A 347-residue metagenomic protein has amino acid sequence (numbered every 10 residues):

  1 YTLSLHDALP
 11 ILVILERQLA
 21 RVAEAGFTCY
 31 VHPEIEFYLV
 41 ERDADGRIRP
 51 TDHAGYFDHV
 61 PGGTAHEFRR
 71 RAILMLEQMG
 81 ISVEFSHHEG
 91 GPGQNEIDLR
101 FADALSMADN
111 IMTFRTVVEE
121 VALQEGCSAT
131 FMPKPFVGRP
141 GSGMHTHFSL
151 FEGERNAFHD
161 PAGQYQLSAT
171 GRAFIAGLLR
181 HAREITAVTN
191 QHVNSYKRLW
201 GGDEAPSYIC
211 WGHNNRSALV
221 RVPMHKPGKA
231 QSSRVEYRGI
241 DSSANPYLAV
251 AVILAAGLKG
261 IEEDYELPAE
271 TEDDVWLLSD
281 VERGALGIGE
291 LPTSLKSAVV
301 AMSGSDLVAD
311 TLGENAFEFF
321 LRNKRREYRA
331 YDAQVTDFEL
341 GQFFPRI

Functional and structural regions predicted by a protein language model:
L3-S4, A8-I347: Glycine-rich, acidic/polar active-site loops that bind/position phosphate-bearing ligands
